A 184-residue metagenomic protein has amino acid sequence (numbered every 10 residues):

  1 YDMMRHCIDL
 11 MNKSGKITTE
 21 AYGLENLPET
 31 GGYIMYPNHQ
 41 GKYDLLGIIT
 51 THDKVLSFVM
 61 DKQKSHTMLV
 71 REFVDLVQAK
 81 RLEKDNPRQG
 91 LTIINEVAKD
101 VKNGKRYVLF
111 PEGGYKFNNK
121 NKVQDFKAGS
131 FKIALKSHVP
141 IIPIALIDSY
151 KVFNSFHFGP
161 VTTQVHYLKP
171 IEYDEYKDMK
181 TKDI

Functional and structural regions predicted by a protein language model:
Y1-R5, K13, T19, E25-E29 (+2 more regions): Membrane-interfacial terminal anchoring regions of lipid-handling membrane enzymes
M3, S14-G15, E29-P87: Catalytic core of membrane glycerolipid acyltransferases/transacylases, capturing the structured, soluble-facing
S14-Y22, Q89-L91, I147-S149: Short gly/ser/thr-rich secondary-structure transition/capping motifs
G32-I34, R106-F110: Residue-level preference for the first positions of well-ordered beta-strands
H39-G41, E112-K116: Short glycine-rich anion-binding loops that position phosphate/pyrophosphate groups of nucleotides and phosphorylated
L69-R71, K105-V108, F117-D183: A cross-family acyltransferase "interaction/gating" segment
I93, V97: Anionic-ligand binding region
